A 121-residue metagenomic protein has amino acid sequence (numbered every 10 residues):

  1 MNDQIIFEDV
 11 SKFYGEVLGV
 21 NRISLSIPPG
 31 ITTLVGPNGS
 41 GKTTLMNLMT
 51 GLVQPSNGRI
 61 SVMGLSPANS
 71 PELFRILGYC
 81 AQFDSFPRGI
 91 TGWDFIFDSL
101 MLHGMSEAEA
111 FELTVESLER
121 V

Functional and structural regions predicted by a protein language model:
I5-F7, V20: Conserved structural motif at the start of ABC-family nucleotide-binding domains
V17-L18, P71: Short coil-to-beta microelement around the adenine-binding A-loop and adjacent beta1/P-loop entry of ABC ATPase
T33, R75-Q82, F97: ABC nucleotide-binding domain signature
V35-P37: The feature captures the beta-strand-to-loop junction immediately N-terminal to the Walker
T50: Helix-to-loop junction immediately C-terminal to a conserved catalytic motif
G58-L73: Conserved ABC transporter NBD signature motif
F83, G89-L102: Q-loop/switch helix immediately C-terminal to the Walker
F97, M101, A108-V121: Conserved ABC ATPase "signature" region
